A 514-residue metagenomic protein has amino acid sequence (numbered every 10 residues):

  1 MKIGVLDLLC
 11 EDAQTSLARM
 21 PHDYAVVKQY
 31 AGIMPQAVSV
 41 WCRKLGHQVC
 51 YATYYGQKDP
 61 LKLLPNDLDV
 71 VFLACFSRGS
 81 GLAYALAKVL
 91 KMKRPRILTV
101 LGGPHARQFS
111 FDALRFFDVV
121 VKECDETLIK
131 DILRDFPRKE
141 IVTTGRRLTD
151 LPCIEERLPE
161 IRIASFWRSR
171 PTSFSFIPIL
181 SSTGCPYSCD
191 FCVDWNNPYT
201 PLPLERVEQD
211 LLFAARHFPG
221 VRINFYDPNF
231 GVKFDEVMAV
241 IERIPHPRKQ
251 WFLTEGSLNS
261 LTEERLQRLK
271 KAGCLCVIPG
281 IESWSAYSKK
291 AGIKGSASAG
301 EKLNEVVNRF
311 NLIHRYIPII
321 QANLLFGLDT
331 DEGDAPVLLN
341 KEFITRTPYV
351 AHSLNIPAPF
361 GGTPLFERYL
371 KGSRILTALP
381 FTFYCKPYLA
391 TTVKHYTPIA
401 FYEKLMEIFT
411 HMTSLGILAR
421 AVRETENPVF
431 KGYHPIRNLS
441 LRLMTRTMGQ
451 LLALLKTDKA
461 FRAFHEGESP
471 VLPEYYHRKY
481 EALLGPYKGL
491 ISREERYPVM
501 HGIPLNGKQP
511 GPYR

Functional and structural regions predicted by a protein language model:
M1-P219: Acidic, low-complexity intrinsically disordered segments
I3-V5, G46-Q48, P65-V70, R96 (+1 more regions): Radical SAM enzyme core and accessory elements
D12-S16, F109, Y187, F234-D235 (+4 more regions): Flexible glycine/acidic-rich beta-alpha junction loops that bind and position SAM and/or redox cofactors in anaerobic
V38-Q48, F116, H217-F218, R309-I320 (+2 more regions): A structural motif corresponding to the C-terminal end of an alpha-helix and its immediate exit/capping segment
L68-D69, F116-V120, G295-A297, L339-K341 (+1 more regions): Short, hinge-like loop/turn segments at secondary-structure boundaries
D112-D131, A272-V277, K341-L354: Structural recognition of alpha->loop->beta junctions
E156-T330, L338, E342: Radical SAM [4Fe-4S] cluster-binding motif and immediate context
